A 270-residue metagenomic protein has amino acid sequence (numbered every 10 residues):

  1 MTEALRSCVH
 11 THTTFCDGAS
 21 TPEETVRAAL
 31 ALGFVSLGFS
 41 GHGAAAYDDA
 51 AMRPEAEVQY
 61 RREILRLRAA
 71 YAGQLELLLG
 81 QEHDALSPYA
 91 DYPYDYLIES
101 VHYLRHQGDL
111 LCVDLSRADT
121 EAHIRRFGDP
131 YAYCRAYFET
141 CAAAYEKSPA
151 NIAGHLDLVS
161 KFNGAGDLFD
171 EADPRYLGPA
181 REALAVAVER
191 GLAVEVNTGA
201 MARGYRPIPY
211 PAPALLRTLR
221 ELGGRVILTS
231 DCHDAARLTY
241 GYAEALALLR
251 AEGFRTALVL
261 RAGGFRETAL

Functional and structural regions predicted by a protein language model:
M1-A85, D91, D95, S160-F162 (+5 more regions): An N-terminally biased module of ancient metal coordination in phosphate/nucleic-acid-related enzymes
S7, G38, I152, V226-L228: Residue-level marker for buried hydrophobic side chains located in beta-strands that build the well-ordered beta-sheet
H10, A29, L97, H155 (+3 more regions): Conserved, mostly hydrophobic/aromatic
L37-F39, L97, A153, V194 (+1 more regions): Hydrophobic residues within beta-strands of alpha/beta enzymes
A51-E189: Extended substrate/RNA-proximal surfaces in nucleic-acid metabolism proteins
G164, D170, P174, R181-N197 (+3 more regions): Glycoside hydrolase catalytic-domain groove-lining segments
I208, A212-R217, E221-L270: Long, positively charged, glycine-interspersed low-complexity recognition regions
